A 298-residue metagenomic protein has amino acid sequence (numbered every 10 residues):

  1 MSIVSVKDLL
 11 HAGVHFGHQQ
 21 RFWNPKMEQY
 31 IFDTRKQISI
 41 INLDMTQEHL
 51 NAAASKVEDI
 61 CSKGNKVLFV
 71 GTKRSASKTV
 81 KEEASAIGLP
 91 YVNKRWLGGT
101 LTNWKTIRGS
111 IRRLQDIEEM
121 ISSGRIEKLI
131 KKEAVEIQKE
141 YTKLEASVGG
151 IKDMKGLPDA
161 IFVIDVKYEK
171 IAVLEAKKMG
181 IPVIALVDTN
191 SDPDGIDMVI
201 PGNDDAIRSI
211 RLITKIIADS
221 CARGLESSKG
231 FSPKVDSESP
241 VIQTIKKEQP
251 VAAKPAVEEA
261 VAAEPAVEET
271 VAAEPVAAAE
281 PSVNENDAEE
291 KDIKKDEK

Functional and structural regions predicted by a protein language model:
M1-I3, R223-K298: Intrinsically disordered, compositionally biased charged tails
M1-K66, T72-K73, S77-M120, A134 (+2 more regions): N-terminal cationic and glycine-rich segments that engage phosphates or anionic surfaces
G13, F69, I161, I213: Residue-level signature of catalytic and energy-coupling elements of molecular machines, predominantly ATP/GTP-dependent
F16-H18, I126, A146-M154, A222-G230: Active-site phosphate-binding and catalytic loops of NTP-dependent enzymes
L43-L50, V70-R74, E127-A134, I151-M154 (+2 more regions): Conserved phosphate/pyrophosphate-binding and hydrolysis machinery centered on Walker-type P-loop NTPases, extending
A76-S77, E169, A206: Alpha-helix N-cap/loop-to-helix initiation residues
I87, V92-D194, M198: Long, charge-patterned amphipathic alpha-helical coiled-coil/hairpin "stalk" segments used as oligomerization
A172-E175, M179-K234: Short glycine/threonine-rich loop/turn motifs
